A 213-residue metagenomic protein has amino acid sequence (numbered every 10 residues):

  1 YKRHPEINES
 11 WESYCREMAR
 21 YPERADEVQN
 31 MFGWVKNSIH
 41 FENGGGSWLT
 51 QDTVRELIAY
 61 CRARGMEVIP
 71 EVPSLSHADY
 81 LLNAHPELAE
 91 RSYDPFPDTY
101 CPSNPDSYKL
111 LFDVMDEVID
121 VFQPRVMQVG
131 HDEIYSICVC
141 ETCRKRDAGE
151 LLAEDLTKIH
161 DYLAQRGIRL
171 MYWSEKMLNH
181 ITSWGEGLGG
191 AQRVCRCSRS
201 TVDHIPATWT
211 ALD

Functional and structural regions predicted by a protein language model:
Y1-R166, M171: Feature activates predominantly on carbohydrate-active enzymes
H85, M171-D213: Substrate-binding cleft/loops of secretory-pathway carbohydrate-active enzymes
